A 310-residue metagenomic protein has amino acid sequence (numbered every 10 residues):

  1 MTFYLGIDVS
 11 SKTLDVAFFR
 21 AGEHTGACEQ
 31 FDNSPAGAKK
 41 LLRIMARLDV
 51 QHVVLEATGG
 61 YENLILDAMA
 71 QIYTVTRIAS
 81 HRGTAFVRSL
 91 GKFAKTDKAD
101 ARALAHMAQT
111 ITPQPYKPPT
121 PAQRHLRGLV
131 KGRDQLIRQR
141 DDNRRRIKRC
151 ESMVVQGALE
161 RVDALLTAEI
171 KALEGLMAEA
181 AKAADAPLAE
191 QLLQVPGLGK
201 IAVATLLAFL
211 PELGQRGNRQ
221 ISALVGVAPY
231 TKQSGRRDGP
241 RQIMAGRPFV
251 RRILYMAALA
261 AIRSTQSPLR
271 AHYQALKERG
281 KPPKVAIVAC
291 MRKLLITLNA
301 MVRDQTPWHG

Functional and structural regions predicted by a protein language model:
M1-A164, R263, V285: Phosphate- and other anionic-substrate recognition elements at nucleic-acid/protein interfaces
M107-A108, L126, L192, L206 (+3 more regions): Short alpha-helical scaffolding segments that buttress acidic/His motifs in well-ordered protein cores
L136, L166, L192-L193, R216 (+1 more regions): A short amphipathic alpha-helix within small helical-bundle interaction modules
R144-I201, L210, I262-T265: Helix-hairpin-helix/helix-loop-helix acidic hairpins
K200, L206-R279, P283: Phosphate-backbone recognition surface of nucleic-acid-processing proteins
S264-G310: Acidic, carboxylate-rich catalytic segments that either coordinate divalent cations
